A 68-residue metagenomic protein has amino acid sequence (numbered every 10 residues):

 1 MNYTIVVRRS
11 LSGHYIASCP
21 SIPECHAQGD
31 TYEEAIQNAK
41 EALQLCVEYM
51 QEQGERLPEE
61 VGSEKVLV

Functional and structural regions predicted by a protein language model:
M1-Y3, Q37-V68: Short, charged, surface-exposed hinge/linker loops at domain edges that act as mobile lids or interdomain connectors
V7-I22: Short aromatic-glycine-(Arg/Gly/Cys) micro-motifs in beta-strand/loop hairpins
L11, A27, E52: Short glycine/serine/threonine-biased micro-segments
P23-Y32: A short, exposed loop/beta-hairpin motif centered on an aromatic-Gly-Thr core
